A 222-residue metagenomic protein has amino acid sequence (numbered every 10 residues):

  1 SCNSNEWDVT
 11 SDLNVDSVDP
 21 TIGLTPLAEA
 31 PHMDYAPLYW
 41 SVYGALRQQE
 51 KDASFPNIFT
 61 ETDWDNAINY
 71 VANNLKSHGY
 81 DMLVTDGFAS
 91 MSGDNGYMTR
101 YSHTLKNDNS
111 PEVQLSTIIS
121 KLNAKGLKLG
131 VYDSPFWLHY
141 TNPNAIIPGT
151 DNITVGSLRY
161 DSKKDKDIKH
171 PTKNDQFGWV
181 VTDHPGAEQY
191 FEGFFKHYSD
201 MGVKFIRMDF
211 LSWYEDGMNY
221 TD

Functional and structural regions predicted by a protein language model:
C2-S4: N-terminal Sec signal peptide cleavage junction
W7-G130, S134-Y140: Conserved structural scaffold segments of CAZyme catalytic domains across common CAZy folds
M82-D222: Aromatic- and carboxylate-enriched substrate-binding clefts and catalytic-loop regions of carbohydrate-active enzymes
